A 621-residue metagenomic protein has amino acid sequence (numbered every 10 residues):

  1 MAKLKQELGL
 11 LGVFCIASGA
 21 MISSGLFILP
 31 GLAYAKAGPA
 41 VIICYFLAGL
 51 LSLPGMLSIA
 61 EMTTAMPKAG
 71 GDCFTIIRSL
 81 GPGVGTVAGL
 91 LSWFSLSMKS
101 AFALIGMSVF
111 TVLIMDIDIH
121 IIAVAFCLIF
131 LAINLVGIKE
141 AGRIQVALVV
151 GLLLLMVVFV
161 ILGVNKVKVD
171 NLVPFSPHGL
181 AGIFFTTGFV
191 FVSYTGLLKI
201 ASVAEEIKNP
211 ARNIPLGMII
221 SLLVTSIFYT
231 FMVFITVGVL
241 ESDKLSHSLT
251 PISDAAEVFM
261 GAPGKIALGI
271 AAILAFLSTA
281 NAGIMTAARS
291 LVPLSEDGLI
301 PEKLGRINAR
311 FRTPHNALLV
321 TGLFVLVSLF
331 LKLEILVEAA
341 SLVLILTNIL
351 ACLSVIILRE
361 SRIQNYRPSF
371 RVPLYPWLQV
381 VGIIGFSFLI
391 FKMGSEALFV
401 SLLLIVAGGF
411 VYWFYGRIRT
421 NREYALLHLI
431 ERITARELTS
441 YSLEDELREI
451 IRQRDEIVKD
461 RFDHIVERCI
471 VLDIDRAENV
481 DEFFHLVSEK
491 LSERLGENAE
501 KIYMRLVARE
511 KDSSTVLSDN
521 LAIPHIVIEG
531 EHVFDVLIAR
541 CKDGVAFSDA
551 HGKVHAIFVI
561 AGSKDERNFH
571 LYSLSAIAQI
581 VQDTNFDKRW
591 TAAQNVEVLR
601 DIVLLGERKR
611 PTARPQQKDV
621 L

Functional and structural regions predicted by a protein language model:
M1-E7, V355-Y375, S401-R461: Terminal cytosolic tails of multi-pass membrane transporters, especially the segment immediately following the final
M1-G31, A35-A40, F46, S52-L57 (+1 more regions): Membrane-interface "cap" regions at the ends of multi-pass membrane proteins
K3-L4, V41-I42, F46, D116-D118 (+2 more regions): Helix-loop-helix junctions that connect adjacent transmembrane segments in multi-pass membrane transporters
L32, C44, L53-C127, L131-L135 (+3 more regions): Hydrophobic transmembrane alpha-helices that form the core helical bundles of multi-pass secondary transporters
T75, G81, L113, T187 (+3 more regions): TM-loop-TM module centered on a large, flexible mid-protein loop between adjacent transmembrane helices in multi-pass
S108, I119-K166, P177-L180, M218-L222 (+3 more regions): Membrane-interface loop-to-helix entry segments
I144, L304-T313, N348-L398: C-terminal membrane-solvent junction of multi-pass transporters and transport-like membrane proteins
I418-L621: Cytosolic covalent-transfer regions centered on His/Cys nucleophiles that carry phosphoryl or persulfide groups
